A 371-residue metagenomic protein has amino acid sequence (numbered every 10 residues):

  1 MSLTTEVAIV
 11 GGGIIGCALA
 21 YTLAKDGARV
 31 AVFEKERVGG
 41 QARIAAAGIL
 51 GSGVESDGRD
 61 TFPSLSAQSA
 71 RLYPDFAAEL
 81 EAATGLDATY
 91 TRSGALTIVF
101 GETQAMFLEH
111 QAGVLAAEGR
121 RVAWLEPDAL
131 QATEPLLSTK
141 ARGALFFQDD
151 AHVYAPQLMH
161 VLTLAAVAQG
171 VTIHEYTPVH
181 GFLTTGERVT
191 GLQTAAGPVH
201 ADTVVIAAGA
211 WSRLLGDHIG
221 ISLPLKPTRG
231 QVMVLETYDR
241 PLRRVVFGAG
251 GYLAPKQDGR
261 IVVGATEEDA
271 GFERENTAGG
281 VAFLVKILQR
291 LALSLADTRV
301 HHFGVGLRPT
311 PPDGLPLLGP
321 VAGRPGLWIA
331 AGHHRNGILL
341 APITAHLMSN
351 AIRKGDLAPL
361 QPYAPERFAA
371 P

Functional and structural regions predicted by a protein language model:
T5-A31: N-terminal Rossmann-like FAD-binding beta1-loop-alpha1 element of flavoenzymes
I9, G13-I14, R37, A210 (+1 more regions): Residue-level detector of alpha-helix initiation sites
A18-D26, K35, G48-L50, V54 (+4 more regions): Active-site substrate-recognition segment that forms the wall of the catalytic cavity or substrate channel
G48-T133, I287-Q289: Dinucleotide-binding Rossmann-like beta1-alpha1 core, especially the glycine-rich loop that anchors the ADP
L86-V99, Q111, E118, V122-Q169 (+3 more regions): Helix-loop-beta segment of a Rossmann-like dinucleotide-binding subdomain
L145-D202: Helical element adjacent to the flavin cofactor pocket in flavoenzyme catalytic cores
A292-P371: C-terminal catalytic lobe of FAD-dependent flavoproteins
